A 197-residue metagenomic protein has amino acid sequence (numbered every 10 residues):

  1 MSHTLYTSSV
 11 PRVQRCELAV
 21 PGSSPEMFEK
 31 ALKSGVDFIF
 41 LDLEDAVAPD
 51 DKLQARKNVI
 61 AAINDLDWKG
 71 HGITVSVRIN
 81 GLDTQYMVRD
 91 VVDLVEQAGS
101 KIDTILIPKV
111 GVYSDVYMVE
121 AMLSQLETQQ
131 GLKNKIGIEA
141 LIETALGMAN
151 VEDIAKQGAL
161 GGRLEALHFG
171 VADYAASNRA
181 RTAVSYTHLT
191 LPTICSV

Functional and structural regions predicted by a protein language model:
S2-K30: N- or domain-start disorder-to-order transition segments that initiate the globular core
R15-E17, F38, T74-S76, T104-L106 (+2 more regions): Structural preference for beta-strand elements that scaffold enzyme active sites
A31, D42, I105, I154 (+1 more regions): Conserved, mostly hydrophobic/aromatic
F40-A55: Glycine-rich, proline-tolerant flexible connector loops at the mouths of alpha/beta enzymes
R56-M118, G147: Active-site beta->alpha loop and helix N-cap motifs at the rims of alpha/beta catalytic domains
E139-A155, T182: Active-site glycine- and acidic-residue-rich loops that bind and position anionic ligands or nucleotide-like cofactors
E165-Y174: Non-cysteine beta-strand/loop elements that form the S-adenosyl-L-methionine
H188-V197: Single conserved hydrophobic/aromatic residue that forms the stacking wall/gate of nucleotide- or nucleobase-binding
